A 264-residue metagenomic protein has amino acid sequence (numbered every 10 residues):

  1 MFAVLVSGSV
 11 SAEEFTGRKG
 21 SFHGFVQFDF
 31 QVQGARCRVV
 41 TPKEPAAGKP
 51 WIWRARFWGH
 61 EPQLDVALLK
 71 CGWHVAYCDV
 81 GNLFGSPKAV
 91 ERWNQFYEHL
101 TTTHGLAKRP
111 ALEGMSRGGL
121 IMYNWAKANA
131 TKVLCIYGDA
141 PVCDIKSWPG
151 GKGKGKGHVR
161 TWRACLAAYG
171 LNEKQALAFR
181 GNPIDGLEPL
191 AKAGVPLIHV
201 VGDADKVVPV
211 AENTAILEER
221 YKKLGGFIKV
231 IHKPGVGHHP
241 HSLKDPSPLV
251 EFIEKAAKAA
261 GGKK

Functional and structural regions predicted by a protein language model:
V10-A47, G157-L166, A259-G262: A domain-start/cap signature at the N-terminus of enzymes
V40, V207, A211-K264: C-terminal catalytic histidine-bearing segment of alpha/beta-hydrolase fold enzymes
H60-A76: Short amphipathic alpha-helix adjacent to the substrate-entry channel of hydrolases
F84-G105, N124: Alpha/beta-hydrolase active-site loop
H104-S116: Alpha/beta-hydrolase fold nucleophile elbow
G114-N124: Glycine-rich nucleophile elbow surrounding the catalytic serine of serine-hydrolase chemistry
N124-K174: Hydrolase active-site cap/lid region
G155-K222: The feature captures the conserved acid-bearing segment of alpha/beta-hydrolase catalytic domains
